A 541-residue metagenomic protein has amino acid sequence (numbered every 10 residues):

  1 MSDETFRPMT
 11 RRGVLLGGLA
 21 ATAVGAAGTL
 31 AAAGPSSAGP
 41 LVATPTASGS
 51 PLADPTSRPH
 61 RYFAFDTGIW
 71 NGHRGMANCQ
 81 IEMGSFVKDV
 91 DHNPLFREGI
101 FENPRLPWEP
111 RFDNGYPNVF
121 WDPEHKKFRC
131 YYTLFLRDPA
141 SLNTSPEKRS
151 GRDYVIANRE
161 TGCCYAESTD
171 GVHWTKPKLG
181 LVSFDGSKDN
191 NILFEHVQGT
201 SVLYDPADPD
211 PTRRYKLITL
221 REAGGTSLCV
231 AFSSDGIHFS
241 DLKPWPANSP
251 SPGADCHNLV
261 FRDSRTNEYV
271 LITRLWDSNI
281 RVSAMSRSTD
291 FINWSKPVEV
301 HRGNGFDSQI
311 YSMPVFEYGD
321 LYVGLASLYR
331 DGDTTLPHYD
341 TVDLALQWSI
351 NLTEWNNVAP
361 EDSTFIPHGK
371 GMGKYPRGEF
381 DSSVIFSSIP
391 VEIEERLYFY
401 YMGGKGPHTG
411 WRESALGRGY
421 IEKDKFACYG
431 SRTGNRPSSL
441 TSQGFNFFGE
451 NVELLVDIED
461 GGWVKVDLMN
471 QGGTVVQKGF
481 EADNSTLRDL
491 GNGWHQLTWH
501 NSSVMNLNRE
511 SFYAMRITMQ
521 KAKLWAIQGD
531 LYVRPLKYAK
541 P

Functional and structural regions predicted by a protein language model:
M1-M9, A20-A23: N-terminal secretory signal peptides
P8, G39-P541: Carbohydrate-active catalytic/glycan-binding domains of CAZyme proteins, especially the secreted or lumenal ectodomains
A21-T22, G34, L181: Alpha-helix boundary/capping residues
T29-P40: C-terminal region of N-terminal signal peptides and the immediate post-cleavage residues of exported proteins
